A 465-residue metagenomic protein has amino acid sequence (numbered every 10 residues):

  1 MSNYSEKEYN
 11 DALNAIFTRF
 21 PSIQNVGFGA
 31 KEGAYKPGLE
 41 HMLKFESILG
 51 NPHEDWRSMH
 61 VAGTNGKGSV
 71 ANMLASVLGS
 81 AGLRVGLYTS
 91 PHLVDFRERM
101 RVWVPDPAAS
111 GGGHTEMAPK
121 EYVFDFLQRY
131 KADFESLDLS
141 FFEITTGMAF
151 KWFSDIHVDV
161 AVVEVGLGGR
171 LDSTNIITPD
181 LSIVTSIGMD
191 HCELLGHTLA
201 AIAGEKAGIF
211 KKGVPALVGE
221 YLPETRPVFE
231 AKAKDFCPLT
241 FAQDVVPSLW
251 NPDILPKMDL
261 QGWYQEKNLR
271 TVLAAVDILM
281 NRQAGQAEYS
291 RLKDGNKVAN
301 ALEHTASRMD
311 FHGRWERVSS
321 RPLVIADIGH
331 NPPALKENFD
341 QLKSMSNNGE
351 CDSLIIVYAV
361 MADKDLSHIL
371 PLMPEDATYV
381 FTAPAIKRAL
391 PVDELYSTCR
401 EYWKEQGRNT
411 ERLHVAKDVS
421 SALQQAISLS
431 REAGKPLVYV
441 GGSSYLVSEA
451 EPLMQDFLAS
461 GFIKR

Functional and structural regions predicted by a protein language model:
M1-G63, V70-N72, S76-A81, G111: Short functional linear segments
A34, M59, N72-R129: N-terminal phosphate/diphosphate-binding loop that engages ATP/GTP or pyrophosphate donors across diverse enzyme folds
Y88-P91, L217-P223, F236-W250, Q261-W263 (+6 more regions): Beta-strand->loop->alpha-helix junctions that form or flank phosphate-binding loops in nucleotide-handling enzymes
D125, Y130-F141, T145-E220: Flexible active-site lid/hinge loop adjacent to a nucleotide/diphosphate and Mg2+-phosphate binding pocket
D155, V160-V165, S173-I183, G188-H191 (+2 more regions): Nucleotide phosphate-binding/pyrophosphate-handling subdomain across enzymes that bind or process nucleotide phosphates
D180-L181, L194-D277: Internal gly/pro-rich beta-alpha loop/helix module that stabilizes soluble enzyme cofactors or their anionic handles
L222-D235, T240, D244, L323-I325 (+1 more regions): C-terminal helical cap/extension that packs against the catalytic core of soluble nucleotide-cofactor enzymes
A385-R388, S460-R465: Short, flexible loop segments at boundaries between secondary-structure elements
